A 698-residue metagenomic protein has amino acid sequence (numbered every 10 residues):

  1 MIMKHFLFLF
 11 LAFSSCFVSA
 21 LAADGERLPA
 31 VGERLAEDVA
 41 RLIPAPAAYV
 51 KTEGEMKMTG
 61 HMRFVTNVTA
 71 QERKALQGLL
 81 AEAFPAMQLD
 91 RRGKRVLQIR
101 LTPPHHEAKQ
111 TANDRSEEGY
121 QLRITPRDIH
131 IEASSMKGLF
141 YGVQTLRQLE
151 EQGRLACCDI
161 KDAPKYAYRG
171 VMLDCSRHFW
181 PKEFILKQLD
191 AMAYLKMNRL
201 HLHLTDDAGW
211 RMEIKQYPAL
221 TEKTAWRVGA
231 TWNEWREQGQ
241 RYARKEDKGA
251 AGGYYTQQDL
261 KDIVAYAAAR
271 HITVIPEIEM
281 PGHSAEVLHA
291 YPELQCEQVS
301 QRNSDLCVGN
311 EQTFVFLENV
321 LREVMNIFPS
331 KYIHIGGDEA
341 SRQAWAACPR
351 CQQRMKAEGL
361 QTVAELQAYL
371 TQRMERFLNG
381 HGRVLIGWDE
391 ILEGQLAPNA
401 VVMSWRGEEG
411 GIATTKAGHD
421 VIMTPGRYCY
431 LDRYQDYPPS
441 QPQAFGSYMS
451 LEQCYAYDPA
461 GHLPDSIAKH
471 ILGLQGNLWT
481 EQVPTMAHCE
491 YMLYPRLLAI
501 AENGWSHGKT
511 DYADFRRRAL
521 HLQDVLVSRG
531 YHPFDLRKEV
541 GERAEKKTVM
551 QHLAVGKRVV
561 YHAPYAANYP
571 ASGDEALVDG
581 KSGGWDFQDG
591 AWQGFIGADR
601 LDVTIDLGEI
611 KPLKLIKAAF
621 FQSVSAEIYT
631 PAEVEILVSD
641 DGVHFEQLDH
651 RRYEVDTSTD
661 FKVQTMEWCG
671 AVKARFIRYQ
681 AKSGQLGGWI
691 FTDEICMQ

Functional and structural regions predicted by a protein language model:
M1-E26: Bacterial Sec-dependent N-terminal signal peptides
G25-Y166, H488, N503-F534, K538: Contiguous, structured surface segment used for ligand recognition
E72, F179-P181, D207-E213, P281-V287 (+8 more regions): Flexible loop/turn segments at secondary-structure boundaries
A108, A112-F314, E318-Y332, R373 (+2 more regions): Feature activates predominantly on carbohydrate-active enzymes
V287, E293-E297, Q301-P398, W405-I412: Active-site neighborhood of glycoside hydrolase catalytic domains
L385-E390, Q395-A400, R406-T548: Flexible, acidic glycine-rich loops studded with aromatic residues
T548-S582: Predominantly extracellular/luminal regions of secreted and cell-surface proteins, especially disulfide-bonded
G584-D649, D660-Q698: Aromatic, loop-rich ligand-recognition surfaces of beta-strand-rich domains
